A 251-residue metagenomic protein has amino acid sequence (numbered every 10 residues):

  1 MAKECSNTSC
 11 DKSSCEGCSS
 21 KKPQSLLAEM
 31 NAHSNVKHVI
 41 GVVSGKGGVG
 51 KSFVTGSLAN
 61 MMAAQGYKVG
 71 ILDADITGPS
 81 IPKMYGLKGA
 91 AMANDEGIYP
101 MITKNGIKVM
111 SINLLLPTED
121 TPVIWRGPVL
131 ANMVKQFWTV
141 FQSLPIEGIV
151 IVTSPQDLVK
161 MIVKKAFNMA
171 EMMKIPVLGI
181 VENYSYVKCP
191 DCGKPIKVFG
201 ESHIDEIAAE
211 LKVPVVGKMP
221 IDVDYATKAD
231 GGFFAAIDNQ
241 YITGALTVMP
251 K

Functional and structural regions predicted by a protein language model:
M1-K46, K68, A90: Extreme N-terminal, non-catalytic leader segments that precede Walker-type/kinase nucleotide-binding cores
M1-Q24, M172-K251: C-terminal lobe/tail of nucleotide-utilizing enzymes
K22, E119-Q142: Switch II of P-loop NTPase G domains
V36, G47, D73, I81 (+6 more regions): Residue-level signature of catalytic and energy-coupling elements of molecular machines, predominantly ATP/GTP-dependent
H38-I76, F167: Walker A/P-loop phosphate-binding motif and the immediately C-terminal alpha-helix
K68-G70, A74-I124, A131: Phosphate-binding loop that captures ATP/GTP phosphates
M133-L158, V163: Inter-motif core of Ras-like GTPase G domains
K160-V177: Conserved C-terminal guanine-recognition region of P-loop GTPase G domains, centered on the G4
